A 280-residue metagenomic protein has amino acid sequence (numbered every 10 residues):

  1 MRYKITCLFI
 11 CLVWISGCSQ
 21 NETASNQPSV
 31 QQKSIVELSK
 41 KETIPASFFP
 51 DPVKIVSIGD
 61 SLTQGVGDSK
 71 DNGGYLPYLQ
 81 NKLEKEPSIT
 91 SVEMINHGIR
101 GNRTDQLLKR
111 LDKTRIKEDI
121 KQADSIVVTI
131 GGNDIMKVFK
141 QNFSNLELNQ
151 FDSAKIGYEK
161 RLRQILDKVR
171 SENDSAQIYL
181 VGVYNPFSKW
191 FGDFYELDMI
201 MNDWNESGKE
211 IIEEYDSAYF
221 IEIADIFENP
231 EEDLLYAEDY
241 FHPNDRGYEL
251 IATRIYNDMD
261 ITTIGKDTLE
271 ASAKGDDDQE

Functional and structural regions predicted by a protein language model:
W14-G17: C-terminal motif of bacterial Sec signal peptides marking the signal peptidase cleavage site
S19-N21: Bacterial signal peptide processing site
Q27-G98, K117-E118: Serine-esterase "nucleophile elbow" of acetyl-processing enzymes
I99-T104, I135, N142-G157, F191-E196: Surface-exposed cleft-lining segments at the edges of enzyme active sites
K109-S153: Oxyanion-hole/transition-state-stabilizing segment in secreted/luminal serine hydrolases and related acyltransferases
L166-M199: Active-site segments of SGNH/GDSL-like serine hydrolases that catalyze O-acetyl group transfer/hydrolysis on lipids
P186-E222: Substrate-gating cap/lid alpha-helix
E238-E280: Histidine-centered active-site loop/cap adjacent to the catalytic His in serine esterases/O-acetyl transfer systems
